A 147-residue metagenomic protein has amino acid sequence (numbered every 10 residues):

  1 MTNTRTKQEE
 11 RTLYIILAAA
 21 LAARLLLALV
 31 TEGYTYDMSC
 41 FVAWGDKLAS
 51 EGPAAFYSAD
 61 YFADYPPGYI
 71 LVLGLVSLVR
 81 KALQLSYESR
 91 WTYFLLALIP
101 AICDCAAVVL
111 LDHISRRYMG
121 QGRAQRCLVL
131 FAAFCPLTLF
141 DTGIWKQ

Functional and structural regions predicted by a protein language model:
M1-L26, R116-R117, R126: Start-transfer (signal-anchor) and selected internal transmembrane alpha helices of multi-pass inner/ER membrane
A20, L128-P136: Short helix- or helix-capping micro-motifs that position conserved polar/aromatic residues at function-defining sites
L25-C40: Helix-to-loop transition at the C-terminal end of transmembrane segments
D37-D64, G68, L75-L85: Extracytosolic helix-loop segments that constitute the early lumenal/periplasmic catalytic or substrate-binding loops
Y65-V76, C103-D112, V129, T138-D141: Mobile, glycine-rich extracellular loop/lid and propeptide segments that shape or gate substrate/ligand access
F94-M119: Transmembrane-helix motifs of polytopic, lipid-linked glycan transferases
A97, C135, L139-F140: Catalytic cores of eukaryotic secretory-pathway lumenal/extracellular enzymes that build and remodel glycoconjugates
T142-Q147: Short acidic/glycine- and proline-prone juxtamembrane loop motifs at membrane-interface regions of multi-pass membrane
